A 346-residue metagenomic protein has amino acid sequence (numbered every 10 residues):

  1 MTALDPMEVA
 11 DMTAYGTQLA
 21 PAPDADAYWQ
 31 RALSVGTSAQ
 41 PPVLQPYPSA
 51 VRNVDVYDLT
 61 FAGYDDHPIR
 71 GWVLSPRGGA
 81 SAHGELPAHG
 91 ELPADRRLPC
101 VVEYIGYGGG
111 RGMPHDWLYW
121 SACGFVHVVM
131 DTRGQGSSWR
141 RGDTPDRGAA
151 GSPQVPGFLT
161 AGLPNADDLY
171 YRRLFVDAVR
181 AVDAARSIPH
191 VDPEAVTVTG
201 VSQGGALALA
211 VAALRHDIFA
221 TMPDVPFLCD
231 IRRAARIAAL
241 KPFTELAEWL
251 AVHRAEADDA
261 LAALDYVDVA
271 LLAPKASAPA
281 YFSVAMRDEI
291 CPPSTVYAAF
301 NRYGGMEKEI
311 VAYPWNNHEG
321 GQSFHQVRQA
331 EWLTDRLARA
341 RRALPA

Functional and structural regions predicted by a protein language model:
S34-D95: N-terminal cap/lid segment of alpha/beta-hydrolase-fold proteins
G79-S81, L92-L98, E103-R140, D230-I231: Short substrate-entry loop that stabilizes the transition state in hydrolases
G112, W117-Y119, V126-V176: Cap/lid segment of the alpha/beta-hydrolase catalytic domain
G157-V201: Gly/Ser-rich "nucleophile elbow"/oxyanion-hole loop immediately N-terminal to the catalytic nucleophile in hydrolases
L209-A255, A312: Hydrolase active-site cap/lid region
A276, F282-V284, D288: Short beta-strand/loop motif that positions the catalytic acidic residue of the alpha/beta-hydrolase fold
M286-C291, H318-E319: Acidic catalytic loop of the alpha/beta-hydrolase fold
Y297-A346: C-terminal catalytic histidine-bearing segment of alpha/beta-hydrolase fold enzymes
